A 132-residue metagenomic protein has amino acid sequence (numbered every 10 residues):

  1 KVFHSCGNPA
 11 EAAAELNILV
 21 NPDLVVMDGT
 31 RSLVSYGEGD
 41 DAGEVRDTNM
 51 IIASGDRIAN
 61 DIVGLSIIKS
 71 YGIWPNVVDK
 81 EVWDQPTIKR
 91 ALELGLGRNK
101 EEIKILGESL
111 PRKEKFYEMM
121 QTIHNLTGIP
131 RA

Functional and structural regions predicted by a protein language model:
K1-A132: Acidic/aromatic/glycine-rich contiguous surface patches that form carbohydrate-binding/processing clefts and analogous
